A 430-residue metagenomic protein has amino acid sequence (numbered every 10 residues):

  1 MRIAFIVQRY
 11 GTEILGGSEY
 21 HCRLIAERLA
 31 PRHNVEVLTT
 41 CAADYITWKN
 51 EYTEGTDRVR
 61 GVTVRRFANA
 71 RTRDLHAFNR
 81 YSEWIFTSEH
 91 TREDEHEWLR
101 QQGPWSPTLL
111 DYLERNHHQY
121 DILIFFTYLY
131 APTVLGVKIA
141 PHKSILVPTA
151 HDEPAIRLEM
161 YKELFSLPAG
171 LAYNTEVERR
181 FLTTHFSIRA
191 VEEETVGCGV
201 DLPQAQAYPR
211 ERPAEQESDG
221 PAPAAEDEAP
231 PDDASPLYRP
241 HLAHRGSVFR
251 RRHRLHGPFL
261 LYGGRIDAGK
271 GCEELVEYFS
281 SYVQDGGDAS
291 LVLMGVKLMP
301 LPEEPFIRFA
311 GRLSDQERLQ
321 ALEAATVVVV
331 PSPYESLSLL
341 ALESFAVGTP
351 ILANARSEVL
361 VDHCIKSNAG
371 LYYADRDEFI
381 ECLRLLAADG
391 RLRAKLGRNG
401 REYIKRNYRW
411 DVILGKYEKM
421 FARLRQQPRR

Functional and structural regions predicted by a protein language model:
A4, A172, A214-Q216, A222-E226 (+3 more regions): Conserved donor-binding/catalytic core segment of Leloir-type glycosyltransferases
V177, G199: Carbohydrate-associated surface elements
D219, P230-D232, P236, G295-L319 (+1 more regions): Nucleotide-activated donor-binding/catalytic signature segment of Leloir-type glycosyltransferases, i.e., the conserved
L301-P302, R356-S367, L371-Y372: Short acidic/histidine- and often glycine-rich active-site loop of Leloir-type glycosyltransferases that engages
P333: Aromatic "clamp/platform" in nucleotide-sugar-dependent glycosyltransferases that forms part of the donor/acceptor
P350-N354: Short hydrophobic beta-strand element within catalytic cores of glycosyltransferases and related nucleotide-activated
K366-D377, L385-G390: Conserved acidic donor-binding segment of nucleotide-sugar-dependent glycosyltransferases
L385, L392-R406, K416-K419: A short, well-ordered alpha-helix in the C-terminal region of glycosyltransferases
